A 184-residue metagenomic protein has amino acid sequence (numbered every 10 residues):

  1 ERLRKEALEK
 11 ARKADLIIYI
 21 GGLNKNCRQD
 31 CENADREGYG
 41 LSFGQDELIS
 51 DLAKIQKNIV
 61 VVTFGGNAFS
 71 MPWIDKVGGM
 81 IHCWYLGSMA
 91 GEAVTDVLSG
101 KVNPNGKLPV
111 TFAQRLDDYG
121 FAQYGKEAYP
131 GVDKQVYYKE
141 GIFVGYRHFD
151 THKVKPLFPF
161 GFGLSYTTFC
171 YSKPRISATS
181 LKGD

Functional and structural regions predicted by a protein language model:
E1-D75: Hydrophobic helix-and-loop "lid/oligomerization" segment in the mid-to-C-terminal part of catalytic domains
F64-D184: Secreted, periplasmic, or luminal enzymes acting at the cell surface/secretory milieu
